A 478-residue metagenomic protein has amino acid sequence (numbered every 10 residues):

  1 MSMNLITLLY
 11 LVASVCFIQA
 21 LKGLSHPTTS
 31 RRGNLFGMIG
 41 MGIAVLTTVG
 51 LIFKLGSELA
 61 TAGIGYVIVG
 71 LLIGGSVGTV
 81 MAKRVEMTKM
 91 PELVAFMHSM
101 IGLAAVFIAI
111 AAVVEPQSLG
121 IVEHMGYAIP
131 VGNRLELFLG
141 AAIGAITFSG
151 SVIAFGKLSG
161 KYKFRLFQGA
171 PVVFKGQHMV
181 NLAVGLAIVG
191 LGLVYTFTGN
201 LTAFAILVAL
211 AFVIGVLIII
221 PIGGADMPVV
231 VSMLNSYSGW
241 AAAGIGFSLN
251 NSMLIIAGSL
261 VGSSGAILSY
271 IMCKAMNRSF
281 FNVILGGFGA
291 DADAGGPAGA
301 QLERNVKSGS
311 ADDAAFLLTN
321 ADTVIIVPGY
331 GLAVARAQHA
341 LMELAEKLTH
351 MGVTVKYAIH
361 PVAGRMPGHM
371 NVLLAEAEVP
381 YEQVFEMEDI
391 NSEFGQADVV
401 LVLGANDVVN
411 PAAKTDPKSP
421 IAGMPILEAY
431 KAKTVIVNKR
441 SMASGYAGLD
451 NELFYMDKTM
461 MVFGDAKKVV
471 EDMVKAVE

Functional and structural regions predicted by a protein language model:
M1-S14, E58-G75, N133-F148, G199-L210: Structural signature of hydrophobic alpha-helical transmembrane segments
S14-F17, I39-T48, Y66-G74, G78 (+9 more regions): Alpha-helical transmembrane segments in multi-pass membrane proteins
F17-T29, G75-V94, S151-Q168, I214-M227 (+1 more regions): C-terminal ends of transmembrane helices
R31-M41, V67-I68, K89-I101, P171-N181 (+1 more regions): Cytoplasmic-side transmembrane-helix entry/capping segments in multi-pass membrane proteins
T48-I68, V80-K89, V106-H124: Transmembrane alpha-helix boundary signature
G56-S57, A111-Y127, T196-T202, V229 (+1 more regions): Transmembrane helix-loop junctions at the membrane interface of multipass transporters and ion channels
L260-A321: Membrane-interfacial segments at transmembrane helix termini in multi-pass membrane proteins
A300-E478: Structured cytosolic domains appended to multi-pass membrane proteins
